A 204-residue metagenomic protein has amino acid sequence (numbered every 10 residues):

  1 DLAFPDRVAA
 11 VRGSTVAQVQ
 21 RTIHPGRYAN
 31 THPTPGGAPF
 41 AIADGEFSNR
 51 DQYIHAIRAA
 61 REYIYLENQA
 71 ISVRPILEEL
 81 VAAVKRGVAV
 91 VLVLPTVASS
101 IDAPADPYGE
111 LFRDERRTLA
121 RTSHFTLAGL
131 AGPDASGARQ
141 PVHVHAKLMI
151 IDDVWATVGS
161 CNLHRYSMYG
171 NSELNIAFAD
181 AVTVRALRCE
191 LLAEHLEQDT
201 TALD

Functional and structural regions predicted by a protein language model:
D1-D204: Charged, low-complexity intrinsically disordered terminal segments
